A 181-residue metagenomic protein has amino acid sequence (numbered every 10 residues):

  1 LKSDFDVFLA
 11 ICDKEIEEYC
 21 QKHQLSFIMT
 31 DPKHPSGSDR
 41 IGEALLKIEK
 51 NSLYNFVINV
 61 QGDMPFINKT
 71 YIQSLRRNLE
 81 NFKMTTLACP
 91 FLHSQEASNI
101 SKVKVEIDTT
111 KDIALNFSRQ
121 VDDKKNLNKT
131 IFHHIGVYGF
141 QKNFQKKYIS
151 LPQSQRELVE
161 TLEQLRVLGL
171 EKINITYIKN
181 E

Functional and structural regions predicted by a protein language model:
L1-F5: Short, acidic, metal-binding catalytic loop of nucleotide-sugar glycosyltransferases
V7-C12: Short internal beta-strands
K14-V60, M64-S74: Short phosphate-binding loop-to-helix
I67-S154: Conserved core of the sugar-phosphate nucleotidyltransferase
K142-N143, Q164-N180: Catalytic donor-sugar/metal-binding loop of nucleotide-sugar-dependent glycosyltransferases
P152-L165: Donor nucleotide-sugar recognition loop
